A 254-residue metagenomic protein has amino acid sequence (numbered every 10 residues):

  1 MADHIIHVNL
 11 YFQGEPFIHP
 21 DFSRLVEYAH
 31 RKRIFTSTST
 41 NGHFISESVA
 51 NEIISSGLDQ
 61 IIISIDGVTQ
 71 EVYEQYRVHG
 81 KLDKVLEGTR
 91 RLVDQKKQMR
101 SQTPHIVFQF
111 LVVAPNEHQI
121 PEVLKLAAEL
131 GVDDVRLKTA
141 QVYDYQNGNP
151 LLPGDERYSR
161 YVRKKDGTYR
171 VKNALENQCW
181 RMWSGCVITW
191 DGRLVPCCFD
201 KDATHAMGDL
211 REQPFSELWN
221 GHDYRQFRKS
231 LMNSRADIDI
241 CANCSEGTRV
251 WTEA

Functional and structural regions predicted by a protein language model:
M1-V68: Conserved SAM/AdoMet-binding glycine-rich loop
N9, K32-F35, N51-W219, R225-N233 (+1 more regions): Radical SAM enzyme [4Fe-4S]-AdoMet core and its adjacent flexible, acidic and glycine-rich loops/tails across
A236-A254: Cysteine-cluster motifs in flexible loop/terminal segments that predominantly coordinate metals
